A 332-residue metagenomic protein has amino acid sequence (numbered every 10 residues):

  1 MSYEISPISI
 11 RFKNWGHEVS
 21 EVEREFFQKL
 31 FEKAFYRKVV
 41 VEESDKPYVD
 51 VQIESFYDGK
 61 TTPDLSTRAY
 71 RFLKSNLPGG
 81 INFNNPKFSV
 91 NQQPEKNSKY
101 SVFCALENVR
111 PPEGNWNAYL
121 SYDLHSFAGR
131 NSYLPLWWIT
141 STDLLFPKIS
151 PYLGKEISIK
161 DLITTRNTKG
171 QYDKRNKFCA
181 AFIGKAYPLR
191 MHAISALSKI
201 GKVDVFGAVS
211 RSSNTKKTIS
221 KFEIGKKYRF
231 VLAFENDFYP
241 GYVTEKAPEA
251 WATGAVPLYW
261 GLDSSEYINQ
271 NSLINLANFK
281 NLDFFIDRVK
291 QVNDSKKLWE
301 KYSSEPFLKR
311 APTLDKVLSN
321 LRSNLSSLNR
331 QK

Functional and structural regions predicted by a protein language model:
S2-S98, V102-F103, V109-F206, S213-V231 (+1 more regions): Pol beta-like nucleotidyltransferase catalytic core
